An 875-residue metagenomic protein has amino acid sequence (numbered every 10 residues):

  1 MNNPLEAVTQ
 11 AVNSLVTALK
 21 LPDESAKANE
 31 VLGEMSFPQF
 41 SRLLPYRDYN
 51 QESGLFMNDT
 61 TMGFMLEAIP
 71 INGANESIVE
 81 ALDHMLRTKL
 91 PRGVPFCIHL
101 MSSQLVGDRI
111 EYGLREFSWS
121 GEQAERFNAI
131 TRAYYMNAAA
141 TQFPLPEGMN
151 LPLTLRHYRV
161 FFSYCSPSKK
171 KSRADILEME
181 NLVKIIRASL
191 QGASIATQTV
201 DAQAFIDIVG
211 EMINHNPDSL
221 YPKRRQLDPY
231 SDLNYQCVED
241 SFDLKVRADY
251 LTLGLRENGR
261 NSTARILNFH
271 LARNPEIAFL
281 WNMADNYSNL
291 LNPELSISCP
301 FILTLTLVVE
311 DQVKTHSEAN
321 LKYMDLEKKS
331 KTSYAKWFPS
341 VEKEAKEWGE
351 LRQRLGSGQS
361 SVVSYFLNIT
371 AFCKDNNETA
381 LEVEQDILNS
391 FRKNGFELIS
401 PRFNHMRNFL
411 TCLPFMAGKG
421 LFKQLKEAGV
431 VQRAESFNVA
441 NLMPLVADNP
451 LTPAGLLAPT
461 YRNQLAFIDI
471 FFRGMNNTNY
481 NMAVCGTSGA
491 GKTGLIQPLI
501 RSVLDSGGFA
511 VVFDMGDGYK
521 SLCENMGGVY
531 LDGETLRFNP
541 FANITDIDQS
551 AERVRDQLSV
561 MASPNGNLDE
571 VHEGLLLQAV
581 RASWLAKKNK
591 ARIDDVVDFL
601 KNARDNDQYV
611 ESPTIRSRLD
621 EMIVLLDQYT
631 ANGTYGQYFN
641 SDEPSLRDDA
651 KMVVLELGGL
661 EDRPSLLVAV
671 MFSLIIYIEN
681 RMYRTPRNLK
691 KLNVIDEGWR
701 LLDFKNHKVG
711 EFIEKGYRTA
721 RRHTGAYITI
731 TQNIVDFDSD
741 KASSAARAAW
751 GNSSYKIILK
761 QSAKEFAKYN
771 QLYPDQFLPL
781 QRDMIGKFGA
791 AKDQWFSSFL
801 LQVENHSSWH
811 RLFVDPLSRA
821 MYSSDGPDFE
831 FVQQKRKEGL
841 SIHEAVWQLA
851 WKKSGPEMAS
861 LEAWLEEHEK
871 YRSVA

Functional and structural regions predicted by a protein language model:
M1-L442: Extended, folded cores of ATP/NTP-driven motor/assembly subunits in large transport and secretion machines
A81, M85, L90-P91, Q312-K314 (+9 more regions): P-loop NTPase motor domains
P146-R156, E552-K601, K741-A875: P-loop NTPase motor core of the ASCE superfamily
V484: Hydrophobic anchor at the beta1->P-loop junction of P-loop NTPases
G489: Walker A (P-loop) phosphate-binding loop of P-loop NTPases
K492: Conserved lysine of the Walker
L495: Hydrophobic positions on the alpha1 helix immediately C-terminal to the Walker A/P-loop
R501-V511, M526: Post-Walker A helix-loop "phosphate-sensing" segment adjacent to the P-loop in P-loop NTPases
